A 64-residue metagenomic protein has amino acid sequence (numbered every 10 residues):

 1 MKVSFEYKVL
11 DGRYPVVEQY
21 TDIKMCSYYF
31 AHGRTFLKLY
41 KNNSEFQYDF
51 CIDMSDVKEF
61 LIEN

Functional and structural regions predicted by a protein language model:
M1-D11: A short beta-strand micro-motif
D11-V57: Acidic, low-complexity, intrinsically disordered interaction modules
R34-T35, I62-N64: Short acidic, Gly/Pro-enriched loop/turn segments at secondary-structure junctions
